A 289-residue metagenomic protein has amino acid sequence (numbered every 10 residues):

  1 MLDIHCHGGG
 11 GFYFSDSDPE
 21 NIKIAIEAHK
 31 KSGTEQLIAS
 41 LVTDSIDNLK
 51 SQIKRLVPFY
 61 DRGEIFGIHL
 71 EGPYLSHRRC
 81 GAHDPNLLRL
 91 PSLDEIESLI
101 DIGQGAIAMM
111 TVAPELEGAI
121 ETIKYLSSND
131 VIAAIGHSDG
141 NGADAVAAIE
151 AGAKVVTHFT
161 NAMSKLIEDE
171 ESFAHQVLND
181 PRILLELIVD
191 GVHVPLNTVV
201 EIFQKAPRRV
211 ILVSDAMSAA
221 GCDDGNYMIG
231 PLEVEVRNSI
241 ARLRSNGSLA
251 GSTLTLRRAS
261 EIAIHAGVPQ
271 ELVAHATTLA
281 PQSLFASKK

Functional and structural regions predicted by a protein language model:
M1-P19: Di-metal (Zn2+ and/or Mg2+/Mn2+) metal-binding site signature of metallo-dependent hydrolases with the MBL/beta-CASP
L2, A134, L212-V213: Residue-level marker for buried hydrophobic side chains located in beta-strands that build the well-ordered beta-sheet
C6-G11, K23-Q52, E64-S76, Q104-E115 (+5 more regions): Divalent metal-dependent hydrolysis catalytic cores, especially in the metallo-beta-lactamase
D18-N21, Q52-R55, S92-D94, D169-A174: Charged helix-capping and loop-helix junction motifs
K30, V57, D61, I100-G103 (+4 more regions): Non-catalytic positions within long, well-ordered alpha-helices that form the structural scaffold/packing of enzyme
S45-S51, E115-E117, A134-D139, I188-Q204 (+1 more regions): Active-site glycine- and acidic-residue-rich loops that bind and position anionic ligands or nucleotide-like cofactors
L70, H77-S172: Divalent metal-binding pocket/active-site signature
D144-V273, T277, L284-K288: Active-site-adjacent C-terminal substructures of enzyme catalytic domains
